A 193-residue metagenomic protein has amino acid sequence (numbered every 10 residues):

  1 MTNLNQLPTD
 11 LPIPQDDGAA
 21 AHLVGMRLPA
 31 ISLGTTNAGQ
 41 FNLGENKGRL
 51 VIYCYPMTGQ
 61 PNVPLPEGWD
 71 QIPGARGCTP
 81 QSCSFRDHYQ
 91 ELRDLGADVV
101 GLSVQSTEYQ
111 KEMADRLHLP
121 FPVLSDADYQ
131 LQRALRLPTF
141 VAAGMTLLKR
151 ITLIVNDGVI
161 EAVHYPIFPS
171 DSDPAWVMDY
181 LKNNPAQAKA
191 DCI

Functional and structural regions predicted by a protein language model:
M1-I193: Chalcogenol-based redox active-site neighborhoods
